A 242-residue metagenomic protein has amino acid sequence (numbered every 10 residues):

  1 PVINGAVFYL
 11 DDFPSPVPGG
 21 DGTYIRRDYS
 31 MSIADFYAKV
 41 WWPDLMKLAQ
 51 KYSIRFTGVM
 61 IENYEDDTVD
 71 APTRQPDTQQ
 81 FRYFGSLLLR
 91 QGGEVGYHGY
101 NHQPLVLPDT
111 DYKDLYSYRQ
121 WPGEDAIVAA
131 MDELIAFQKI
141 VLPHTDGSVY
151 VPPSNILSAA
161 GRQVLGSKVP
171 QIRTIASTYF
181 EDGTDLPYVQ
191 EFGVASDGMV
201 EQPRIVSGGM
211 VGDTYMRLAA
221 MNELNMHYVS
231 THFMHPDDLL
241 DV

Functional and structural regions predicted by a protein language model:
P1-I3, P16, V40-P43, K47-L48 (+3 more regions): Mature, Sec-exported extracytoplasmic domains of Gram-positive
P1-Q79, Y116, A159-A160, E201-V242: Terminal accessory/targeting
G5-A6, G92, D197: Hydrophobic/aromatic side chains embedded in well-ordered alpha-helices
D11, G99-N101, E191-V194: Noncatalytic linker/hinge segments flanking ATPase motor cores
P16, Q50-G161, E181, H227-L240: Metal-dependent polysaccharide deacetylase catalytic core of the NodB/CE4 family, i.e., the active-site-bearing domain
V17, L142, V169-R173: A generic secondary-structure signal for well-formed alpha-helical elements
S86-L87, R162-I172, L224: Short, surface-exposed basic-aromatic patches at helix termini and helix-loop junctions that form
G166-V211: His/Asp/Glu-enriched short active-site or ligand-binding loop at hydrolase and phosphoryl-transfer sites
